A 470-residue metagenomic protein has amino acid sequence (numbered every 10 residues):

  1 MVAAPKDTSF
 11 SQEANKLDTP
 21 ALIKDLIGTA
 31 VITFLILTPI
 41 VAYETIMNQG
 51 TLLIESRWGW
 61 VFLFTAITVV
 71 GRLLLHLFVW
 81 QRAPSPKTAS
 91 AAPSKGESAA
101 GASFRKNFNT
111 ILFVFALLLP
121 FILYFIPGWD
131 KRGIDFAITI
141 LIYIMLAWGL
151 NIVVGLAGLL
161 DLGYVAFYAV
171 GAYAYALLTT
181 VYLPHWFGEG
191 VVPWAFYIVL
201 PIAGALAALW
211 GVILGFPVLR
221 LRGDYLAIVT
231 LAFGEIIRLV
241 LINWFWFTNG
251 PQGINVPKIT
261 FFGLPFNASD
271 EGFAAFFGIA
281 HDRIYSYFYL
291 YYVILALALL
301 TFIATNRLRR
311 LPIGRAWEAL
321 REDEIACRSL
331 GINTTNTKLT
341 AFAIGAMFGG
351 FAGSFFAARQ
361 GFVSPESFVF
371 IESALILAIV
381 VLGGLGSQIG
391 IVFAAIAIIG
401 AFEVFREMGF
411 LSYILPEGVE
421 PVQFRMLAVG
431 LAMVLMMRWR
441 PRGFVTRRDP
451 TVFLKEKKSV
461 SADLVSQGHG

Functional and structural regions predicted by a protein language model:
V2-G470: Transmembrane alpha-helices and adjacent helix-loop boundaries
